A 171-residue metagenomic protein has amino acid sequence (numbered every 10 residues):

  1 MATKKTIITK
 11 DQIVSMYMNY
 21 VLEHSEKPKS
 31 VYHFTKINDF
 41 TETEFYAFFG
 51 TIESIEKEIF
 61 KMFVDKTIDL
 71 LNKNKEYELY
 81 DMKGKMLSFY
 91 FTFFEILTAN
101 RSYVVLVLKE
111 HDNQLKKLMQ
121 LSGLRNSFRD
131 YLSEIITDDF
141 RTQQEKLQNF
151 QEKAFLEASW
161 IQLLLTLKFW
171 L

Functional and structural regions predicted by a protein language model:
A2, I8-T43, A47, E56-K61: Short, amphipathic alpha-helix enriched in basic
K10-M18, Y46-N72, E76, K83 (+1 more regions): An amphipathic alpha-helix adjacent to DNA-recognition modules
M16-E23, K66-L70, Q162-W170: Solvent-exposed, amphipathic alpha-helical segments
E58, K73-L106, N113, G123 (+1 more regions): Hydrophobic alpha-helical connector segments
I68, N72, T98, L108 (+2 more regions): Amphipathic, well-packed alpha-helical segments that form the structural scaffold of globular domains
L79, R141-Q148: Acidic/His metal-coordination segments adjacent to aromatic residues that form catalytic metal sites in metalloenzymes
V107-N113, E145-Q148: Short linear capping/connector segments at secondary-structure termini
K117-Q143, K153-L167: Amphipathic alpha-helical packing segments from all-alpha helical-bundle domains
